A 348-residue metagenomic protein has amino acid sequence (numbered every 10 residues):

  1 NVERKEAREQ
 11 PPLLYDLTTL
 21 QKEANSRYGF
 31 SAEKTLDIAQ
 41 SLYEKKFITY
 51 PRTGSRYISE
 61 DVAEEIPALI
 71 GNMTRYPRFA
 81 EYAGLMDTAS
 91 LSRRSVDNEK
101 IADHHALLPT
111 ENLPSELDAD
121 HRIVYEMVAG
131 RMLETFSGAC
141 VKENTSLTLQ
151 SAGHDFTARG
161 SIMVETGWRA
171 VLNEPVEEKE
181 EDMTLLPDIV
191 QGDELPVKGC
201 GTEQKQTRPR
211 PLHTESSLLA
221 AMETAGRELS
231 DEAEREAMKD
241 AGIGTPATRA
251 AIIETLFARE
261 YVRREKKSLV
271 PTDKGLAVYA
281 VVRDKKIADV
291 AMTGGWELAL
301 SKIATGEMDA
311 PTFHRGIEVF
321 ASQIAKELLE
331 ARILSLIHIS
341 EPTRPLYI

Functional and structural regions predicted by a protein language model:
N1-L13, Q21: Metal- or metallocofactor-binding catalytic centers and their adjacent structured scaffolds across diverse enzyme
E3, A7, A32-E33, G54-S340 (+1 more regions): Basic, low-complexity terminal or inter-domain segments flanking catalytic cores
L20-A24, L218: A short acidic, leucine-rich amphipathic alpha-helix
K45-P51: Secretory-pathway/luminal and periplasmic proteins that interact with or process carbohydrate-rich
L346-I348: N-terminal low-complexity segments that are often proline-rich with Ser/Thr-Pro
